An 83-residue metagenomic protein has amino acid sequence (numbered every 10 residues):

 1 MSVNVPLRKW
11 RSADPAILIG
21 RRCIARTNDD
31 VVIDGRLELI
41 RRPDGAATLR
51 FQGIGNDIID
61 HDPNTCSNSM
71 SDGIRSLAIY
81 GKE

Functional and structural regions predicted by a protein language model:
M1-I17: Mixed-charge, Lys/Arg-rich low-complexity intrinsically disordered regions
S2-V3, G55-E83: Intrinsically disordered, low-complexity, charged/polar segments
P15-A16, L37-R41, N68: Short, exposed beta-strand/loop patches in secreted or surface proteins that constitute
R26-D34, D72: Short coil-to-beta-strand transition motifs
V31-D62: Basic/aromatic-rich interaction segments and small domains that mediate binding to polyanionic partners
